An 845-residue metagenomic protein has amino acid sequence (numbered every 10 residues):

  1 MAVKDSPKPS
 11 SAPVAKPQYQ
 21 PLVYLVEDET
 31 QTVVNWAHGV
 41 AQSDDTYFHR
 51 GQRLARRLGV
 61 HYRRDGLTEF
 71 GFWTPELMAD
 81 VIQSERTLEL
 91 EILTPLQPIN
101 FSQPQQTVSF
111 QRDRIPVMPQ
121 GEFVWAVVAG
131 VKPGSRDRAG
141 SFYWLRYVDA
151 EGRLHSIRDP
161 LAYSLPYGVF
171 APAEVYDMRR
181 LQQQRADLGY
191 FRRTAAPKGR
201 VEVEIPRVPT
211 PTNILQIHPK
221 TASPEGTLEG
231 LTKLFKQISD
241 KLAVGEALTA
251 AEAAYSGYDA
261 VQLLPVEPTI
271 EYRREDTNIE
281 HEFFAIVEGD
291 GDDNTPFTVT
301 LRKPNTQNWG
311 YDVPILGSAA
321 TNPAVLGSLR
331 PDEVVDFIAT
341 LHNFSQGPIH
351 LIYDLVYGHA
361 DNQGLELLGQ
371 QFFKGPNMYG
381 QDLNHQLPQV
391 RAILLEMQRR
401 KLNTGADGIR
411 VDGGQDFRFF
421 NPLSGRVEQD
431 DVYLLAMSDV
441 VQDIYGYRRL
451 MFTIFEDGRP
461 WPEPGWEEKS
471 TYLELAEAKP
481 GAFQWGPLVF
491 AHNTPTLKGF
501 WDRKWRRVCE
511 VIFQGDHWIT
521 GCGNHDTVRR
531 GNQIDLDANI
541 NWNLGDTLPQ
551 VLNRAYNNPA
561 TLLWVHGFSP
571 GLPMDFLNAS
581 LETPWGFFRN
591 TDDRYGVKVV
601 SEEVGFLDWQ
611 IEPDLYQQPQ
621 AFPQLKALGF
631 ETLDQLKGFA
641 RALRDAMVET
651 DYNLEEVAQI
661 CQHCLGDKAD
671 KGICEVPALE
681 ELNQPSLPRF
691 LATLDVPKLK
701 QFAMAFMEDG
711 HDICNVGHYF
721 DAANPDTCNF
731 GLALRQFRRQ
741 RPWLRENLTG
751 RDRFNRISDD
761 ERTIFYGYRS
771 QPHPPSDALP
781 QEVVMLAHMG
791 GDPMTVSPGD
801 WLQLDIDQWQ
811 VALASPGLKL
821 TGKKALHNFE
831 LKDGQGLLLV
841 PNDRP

Functional and structural regions predicted by a protein language model:
M1-L215, L228-A243, D259, R554-L563 (+1 more regions): Carbohydrate-interacting/catalytic domains
N213-I217, V261, L351-Y353, I409-V411 (+3 more regions): Hydrophobic faces of well-ordered beta-strands that scaffold small-molecule active sites in alpha/beta enzyme cores
H218-E229, D312-P331, P376-A392, G414-D431 (+1 more regions): The substrate-binding groove and active-site-proximal loops of carbohydrate-active enzymes, especially glycoside
Q237-T269, G289-T306, N403-T404, G408 (+1 more regions): Catalytic domains of carbohydrate-active enzymes, especially glycoside hydrolases
L242-A253, V334-I349, Q386-I409: An active-site-proximal structural segment forming one wall of the substrate-binding cleft that immediately precedes
R273-D332, D361-Q389, E396-M397, N421-S424: Aromatic- and acidic-residue-enriched carbohydrate-binding clefts of CAZyme catalytic domains
A360-E468: Active-site neighborhood of glycoside hydrolase catalytic domains
L368-Q371, N384-Q386, S438-P570, F606-Y652 (+3 more regions): Glycan-recognition surfaces
